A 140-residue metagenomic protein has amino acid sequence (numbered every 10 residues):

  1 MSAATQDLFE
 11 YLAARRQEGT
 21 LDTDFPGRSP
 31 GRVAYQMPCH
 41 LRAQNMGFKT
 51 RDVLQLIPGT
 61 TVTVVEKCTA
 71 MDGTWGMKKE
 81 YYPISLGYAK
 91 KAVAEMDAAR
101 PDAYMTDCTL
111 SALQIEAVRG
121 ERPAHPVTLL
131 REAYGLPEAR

Functional and structural regions predicted by a protein language model:
M1-R140: Iron-sulfur cluster-binding electron-transfer modules in prokaryotic oxidoreductases
